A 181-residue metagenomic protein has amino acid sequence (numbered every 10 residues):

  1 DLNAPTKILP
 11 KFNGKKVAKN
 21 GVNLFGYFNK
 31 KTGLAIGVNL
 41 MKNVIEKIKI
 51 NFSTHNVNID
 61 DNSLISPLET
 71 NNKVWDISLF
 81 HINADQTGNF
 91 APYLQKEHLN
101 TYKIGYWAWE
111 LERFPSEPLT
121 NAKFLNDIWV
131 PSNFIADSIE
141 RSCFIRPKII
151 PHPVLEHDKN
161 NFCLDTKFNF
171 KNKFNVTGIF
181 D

Functional and structural regions predicted by a protein language model:
D1-D61, K73-W75: N-terminal subdomain of nucleotide-sugar transferases
T6, P10-F12, N23-F25, N56-E140: Extended catalytic core of nucleotide-activated donor transferases of GT-like folds
N23-G26, K171-D181: Conserved donor-binding/catalytic core segment of Leloir-type glycosyltransferases
N29, E110-L111, V154: Short, glycine/serine-rich, charged loops/turns that create anion-binding and catalytic segments at active sites
I50-F52, K103, R146-P147: Hydrophobic anchor at the start of a short beta-strand that flanks the dinucleotide cofactor-binding loop
P67-T70, N161-F170: Short, surface-exposed amphipathic charged segments that create phosphate/polyanion-binding patches used for binding
N126-D137, F144-D165, V176: Donor nucleotide-sugar binding/catalytic pocket of nucleotide-sugar-dependent glycosyltransferases
